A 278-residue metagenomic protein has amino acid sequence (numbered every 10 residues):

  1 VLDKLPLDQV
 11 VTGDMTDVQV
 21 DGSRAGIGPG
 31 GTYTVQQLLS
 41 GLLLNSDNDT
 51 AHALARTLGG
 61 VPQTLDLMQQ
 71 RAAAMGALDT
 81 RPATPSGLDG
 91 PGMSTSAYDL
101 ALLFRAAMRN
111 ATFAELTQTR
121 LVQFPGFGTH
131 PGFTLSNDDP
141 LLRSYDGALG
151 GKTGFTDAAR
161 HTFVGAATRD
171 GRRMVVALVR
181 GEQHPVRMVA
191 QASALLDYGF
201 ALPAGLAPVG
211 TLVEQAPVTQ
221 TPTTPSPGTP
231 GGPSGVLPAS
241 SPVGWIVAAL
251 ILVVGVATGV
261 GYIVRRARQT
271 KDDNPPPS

Functional and structural regions predicted by a protein language model:
V1-Y98, L102-R105, A111: Active-site-adjacent loops and short helices of periplasmic peptidoglycan-processing enzymes
L78-R81, P85, D89-D99, F104-S278: Domain-terminus/edge residues, biased toward the C-terminal soluble/receptor-binding domains of extracytoplasmic
